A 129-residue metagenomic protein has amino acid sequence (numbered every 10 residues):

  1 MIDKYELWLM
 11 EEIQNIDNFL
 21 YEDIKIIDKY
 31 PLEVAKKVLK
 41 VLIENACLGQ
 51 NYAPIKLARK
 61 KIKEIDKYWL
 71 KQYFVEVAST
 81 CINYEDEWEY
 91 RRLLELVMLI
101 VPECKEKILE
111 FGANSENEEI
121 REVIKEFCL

Functional and structural regions predicted by a protein language model:
M1-I2, L129: Terminal, non-catalytic domain-edge segments
I2, E6-I27: N-terminal, charge-rich interaction modules
I2-M10, L32-N45, K67-T80, P102-G112: Amphipathic alpha-helical scaffolding segments comprising HEAT/armadillo-like alpha-solenoid repeats
M10-N18, N45-Y52, T80-W88, F111-R121: Short coil turns that connect the paired helices of HEAT/ARM alpha-solenoid repeats
N18-L32, Y52-Y68, E87-I100, E122-L129: Structural detector for internal amphipathic alpha-helices that build alpha-solenoid repeat scaffolds
E103-L129: Alpha-helical oligomerization segments
